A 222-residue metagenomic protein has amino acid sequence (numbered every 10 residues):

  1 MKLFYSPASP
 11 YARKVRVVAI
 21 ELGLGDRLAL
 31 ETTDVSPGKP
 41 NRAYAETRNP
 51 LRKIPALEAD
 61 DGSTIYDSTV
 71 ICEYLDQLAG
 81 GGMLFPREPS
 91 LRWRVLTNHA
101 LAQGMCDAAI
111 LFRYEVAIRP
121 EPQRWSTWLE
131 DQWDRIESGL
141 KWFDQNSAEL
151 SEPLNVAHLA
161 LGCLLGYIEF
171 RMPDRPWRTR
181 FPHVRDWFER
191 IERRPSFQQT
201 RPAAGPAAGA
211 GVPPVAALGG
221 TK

Functional and structural regions predicted by a protein language model:
M1-S126: GST-like domain detector, emphasizing the conserved glutathione-binding G-site in the N-terminal thioredoxin-like
I54, D131, G219-K222: Intrinsically disordered, low-complexity proline-rich regions
L57, L159, I191-R194: Residue-level signal for nonpolar/aromatic packing positions in well-ordered secondary structure
C72, D76, L96-H99, L140 (+2 more regions): Non-transmembrane alpha-helical segments in soluble domains of secreted/periplasmic/extracellular proteins
G82-R87, E152, W177, Q198-A203: Short, hydrophobic secondary-structure boundary micro-motifs
A102-E189: GST-like fold's C-terminal all-alpha helical module
R178-K222: Long hydrophobic alpha-helical segments typical of transmembrane helices together with their membrane-interfacial
